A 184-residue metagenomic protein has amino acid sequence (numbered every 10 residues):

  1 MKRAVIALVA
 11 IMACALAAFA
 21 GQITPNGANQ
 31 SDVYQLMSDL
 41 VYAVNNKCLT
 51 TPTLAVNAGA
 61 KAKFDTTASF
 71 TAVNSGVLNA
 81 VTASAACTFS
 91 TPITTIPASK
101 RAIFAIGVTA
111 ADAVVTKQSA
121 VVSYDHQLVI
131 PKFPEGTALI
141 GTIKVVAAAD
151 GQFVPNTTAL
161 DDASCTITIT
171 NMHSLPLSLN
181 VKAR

Functional and structural regions predicted by a protein language model:
M1-A4: Positively charged n-region of N-terminal signal peptides that target proteins for export
A7-A15: Bacterial N-terminal signal peptides
A17-A20: Boundary at the C-terminal end of the N-terminal hydrophobic targeting segment
I23-R184: Beta-strand-rich solenoidal segments
